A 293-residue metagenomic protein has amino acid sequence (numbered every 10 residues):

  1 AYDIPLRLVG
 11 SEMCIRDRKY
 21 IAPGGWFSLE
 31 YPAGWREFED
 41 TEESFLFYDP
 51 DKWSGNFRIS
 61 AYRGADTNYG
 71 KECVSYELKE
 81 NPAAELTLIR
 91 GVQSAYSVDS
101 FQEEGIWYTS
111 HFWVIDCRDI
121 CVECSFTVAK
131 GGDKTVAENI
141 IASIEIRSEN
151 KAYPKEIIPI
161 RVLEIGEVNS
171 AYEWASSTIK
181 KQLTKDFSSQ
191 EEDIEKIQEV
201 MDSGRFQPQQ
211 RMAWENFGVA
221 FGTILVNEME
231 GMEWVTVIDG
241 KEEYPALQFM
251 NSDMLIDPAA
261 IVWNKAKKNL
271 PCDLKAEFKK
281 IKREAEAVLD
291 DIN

Functional and structural regions predicted by a protein language model:
A1-I15: Single conserved hydrophobic/aromatic residue that forms the stacking wall/gate of nucleotide- or nucleobase-binding
Y20-E72: Secretory pathway targeting signatures of secreted, lumenal, and periplasmic proteins
G34-D40, L78-G91, G231-W234: Short secondary-structure junctions
W35, V122-K155: Surface-exposed amphipathic alpha-helical segments
C73-C121, T127: Signature of long, low-cysteine stretches enriched in small and polar/charged residues
P154-M212: N-terminal low-complexity, intrinsically disordered segments
M212-A266: Amphipathic protein-protein interaction modules
A246-N293: A recognition module on extended beta-rich or small alphabeta surfaces enriched in W/G with H and D/E
